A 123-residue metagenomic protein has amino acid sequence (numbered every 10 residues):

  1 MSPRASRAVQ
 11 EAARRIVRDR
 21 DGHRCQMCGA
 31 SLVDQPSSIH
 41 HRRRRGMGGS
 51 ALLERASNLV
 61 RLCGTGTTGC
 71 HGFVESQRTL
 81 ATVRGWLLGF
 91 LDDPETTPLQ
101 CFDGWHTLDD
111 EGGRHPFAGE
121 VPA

Functional and structural regions predicted by a protein language model:
M1-A13, F117-A123: Arg/Lys-rich, low-complexity, intrinsically disordered N-terminal tails that contact nucleic acids
S6-Q10, V17, L52-R55: Residue-level marker of regulatory loop/turn positions in helix-turn-helix DNA-binding domains and in histidine
Q10-S38, R61-G66: Short cysteine-rich loop/turn motifs with clustered Cys
A30-V33, A56-V83: Short Cys/His-centered divalent metal-binding micro-motifs
H40-H41, H71: Histidine-centered divalent metal-coordination motifs
H41-M47, L80-F90: Short cysteine/histidine-rich metal-coordination sites, predominantly Zn2+-binding motifs
R43-L59: Short linker/helix segments within small regulatory modules
W86-A123: Short flanking/linker segments adjacent to small metal-binding domains or redox-active Cys/His motifs
